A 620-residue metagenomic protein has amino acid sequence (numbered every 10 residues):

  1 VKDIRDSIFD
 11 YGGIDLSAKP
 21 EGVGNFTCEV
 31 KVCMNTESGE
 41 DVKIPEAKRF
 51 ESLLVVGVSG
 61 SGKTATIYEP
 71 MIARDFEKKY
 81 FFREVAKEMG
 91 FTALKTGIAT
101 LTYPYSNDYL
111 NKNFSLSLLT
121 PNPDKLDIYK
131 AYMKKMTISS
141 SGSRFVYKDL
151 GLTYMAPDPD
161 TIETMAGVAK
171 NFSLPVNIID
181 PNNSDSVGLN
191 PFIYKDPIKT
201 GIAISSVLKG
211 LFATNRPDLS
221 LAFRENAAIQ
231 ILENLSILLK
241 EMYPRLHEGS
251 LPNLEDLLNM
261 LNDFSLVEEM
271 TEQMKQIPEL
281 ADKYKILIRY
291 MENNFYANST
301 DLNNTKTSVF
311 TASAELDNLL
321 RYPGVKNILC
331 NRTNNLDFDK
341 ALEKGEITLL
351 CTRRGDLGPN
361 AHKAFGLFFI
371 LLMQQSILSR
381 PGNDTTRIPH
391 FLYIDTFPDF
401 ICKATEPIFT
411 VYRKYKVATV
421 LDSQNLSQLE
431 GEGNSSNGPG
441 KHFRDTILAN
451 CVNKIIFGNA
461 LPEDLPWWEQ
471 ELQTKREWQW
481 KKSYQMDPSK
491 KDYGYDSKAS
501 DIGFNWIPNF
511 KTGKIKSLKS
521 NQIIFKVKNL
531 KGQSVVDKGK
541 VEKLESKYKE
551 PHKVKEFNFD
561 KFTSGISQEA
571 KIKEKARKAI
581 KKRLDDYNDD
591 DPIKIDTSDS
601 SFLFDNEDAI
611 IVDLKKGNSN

Functional and structural regions predicted by a protein language model:
V1-V30: Charged, amphipathic alpha-helical linker segments immediately N-terminal to NTP-binding catalytic cores
K2-D3, S17-P20, C33-E40, I44-V417 (+3 more regions): P-loop NTPase motor domains
R5, E463-D464, T474, I502 (+3 more regions): Acidic, low-complexity intrinsically disordered regions
D10, N25, G57, A131 (+5 more regions): Intrinsically disordered, low-complexity N-terminal regions enriched in serine/proline/glycine with scattered basic
F409-V411, Y415-T419, S423-K531, A609 (+1 more regions): Conserved ATP-driven motor cores of ASCE-family P-loop NTPases powering translocation/secretion/packaging/pilus
E471-L472, K540-L544, E556-F559: Short intrinsically disordered coil segments
F525-K528, G539-S546: Carbohydrate-binding surface patches
